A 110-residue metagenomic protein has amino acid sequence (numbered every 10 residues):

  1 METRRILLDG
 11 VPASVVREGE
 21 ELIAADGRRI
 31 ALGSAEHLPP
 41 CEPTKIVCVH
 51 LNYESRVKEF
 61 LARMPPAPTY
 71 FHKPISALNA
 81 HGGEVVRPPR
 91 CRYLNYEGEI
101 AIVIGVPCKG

Functional and structural regions predicted by a protein language model:
M1-A13, R17-G110: Active-site microenvironments in enzyme catalytic cores
